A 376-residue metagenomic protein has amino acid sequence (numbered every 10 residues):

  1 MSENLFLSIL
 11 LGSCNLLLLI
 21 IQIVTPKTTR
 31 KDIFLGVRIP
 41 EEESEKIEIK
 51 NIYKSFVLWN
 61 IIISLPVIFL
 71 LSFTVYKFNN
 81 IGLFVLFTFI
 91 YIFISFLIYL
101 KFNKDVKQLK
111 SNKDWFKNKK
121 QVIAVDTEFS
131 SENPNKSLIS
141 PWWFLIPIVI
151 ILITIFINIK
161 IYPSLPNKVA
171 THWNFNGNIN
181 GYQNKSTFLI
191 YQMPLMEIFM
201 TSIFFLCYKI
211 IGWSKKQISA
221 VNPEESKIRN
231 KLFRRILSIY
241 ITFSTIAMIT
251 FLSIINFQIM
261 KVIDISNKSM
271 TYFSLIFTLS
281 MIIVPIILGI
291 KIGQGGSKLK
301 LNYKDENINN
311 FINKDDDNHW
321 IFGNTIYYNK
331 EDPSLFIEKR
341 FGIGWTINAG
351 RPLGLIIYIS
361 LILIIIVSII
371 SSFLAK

Functional and structural regions predicted by a protein language model:
S2-V122, D126-S130, W143-I148, I155-P166 (+2 more regions): Transmembrane-helix bundle segments that line or gate the permeation/cavity pathway in multi-pass membrane proteins
I23-G36, F116-F129, I292-G350: Membrane-proximal soluble regions of multi-pass membrane proteins
I33-K46, I159-L189, L335-I337, I343-I347: Active-site and channel-lining beta-strand-loop segments that bind or position nucleotide-derived/phosphorylated
E42-N51, D126-K136, S226-F233, F341-I347: Cytosolic juxtamembrane amphipathic/interface segments immediately preceding and feeding into a transmembrane helix
N51-P66, I139-I148, L237-T250, P352-Y358: Select subsegments of transmembrane alpha-helices in polytopic membrane proteins, especially boundary-proximal
T88-F96, F199-I203, Y272-I292: Alpha-helical membrane-embedded segments
W142-I153, G350-L374: Final/C-terminal transmembrane alpha-helix of multipass membrane proteins
K209-F233: Cytoplasmic juxtamembrane regions at transmembrane-helix boundaries
